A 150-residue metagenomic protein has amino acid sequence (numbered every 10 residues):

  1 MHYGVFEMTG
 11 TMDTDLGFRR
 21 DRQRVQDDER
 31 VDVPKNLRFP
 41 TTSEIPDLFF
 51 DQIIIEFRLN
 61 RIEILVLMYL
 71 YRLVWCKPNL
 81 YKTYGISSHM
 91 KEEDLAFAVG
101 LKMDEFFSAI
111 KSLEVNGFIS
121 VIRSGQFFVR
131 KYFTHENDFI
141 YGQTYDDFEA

Functional and structural regions predicted by a protein language model:
M1-I86, M90: Short recognition helix of helix-turn-helix/winged-helix DNA-binding domains
M8-G10, F133, Q143: Intrinsically disordered/low-complexity terminal segments and short unstructured peptides
C76-T134: Winged helix-turn-helix DNA-binding recognition segment
H135-A150: Short, amphipathic alpha-helical interaction segments positioned at domain boundaries
